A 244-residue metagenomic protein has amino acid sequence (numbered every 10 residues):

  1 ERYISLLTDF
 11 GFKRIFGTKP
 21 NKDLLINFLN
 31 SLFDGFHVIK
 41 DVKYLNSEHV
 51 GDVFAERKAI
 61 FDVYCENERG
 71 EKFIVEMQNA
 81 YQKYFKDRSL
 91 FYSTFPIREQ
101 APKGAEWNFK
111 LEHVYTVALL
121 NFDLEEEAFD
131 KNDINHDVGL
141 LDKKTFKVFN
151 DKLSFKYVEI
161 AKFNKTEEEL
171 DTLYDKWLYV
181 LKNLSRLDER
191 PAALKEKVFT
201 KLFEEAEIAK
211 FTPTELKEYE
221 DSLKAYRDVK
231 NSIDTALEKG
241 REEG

Functional and structural regions predicted by a protein language model:
E1-E243: Elongated, amphipathic alpha-helical interaction scaffolds
